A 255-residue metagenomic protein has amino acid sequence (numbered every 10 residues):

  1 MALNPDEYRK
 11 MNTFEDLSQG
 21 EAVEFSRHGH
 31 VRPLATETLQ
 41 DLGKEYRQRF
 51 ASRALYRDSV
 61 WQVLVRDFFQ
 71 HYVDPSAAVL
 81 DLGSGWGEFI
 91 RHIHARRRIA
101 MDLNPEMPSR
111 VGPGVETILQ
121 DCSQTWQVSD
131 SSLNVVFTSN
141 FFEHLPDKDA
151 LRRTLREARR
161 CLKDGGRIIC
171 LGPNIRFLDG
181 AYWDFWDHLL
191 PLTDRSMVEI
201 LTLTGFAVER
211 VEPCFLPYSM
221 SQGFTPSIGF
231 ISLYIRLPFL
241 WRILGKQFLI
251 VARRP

Functional and structural regions predicted by a protein language model:
A2-S131, V135-S139, L151, L155: Conserved N-terminal segment of class I S-adenosyl-L-methionine
L3, E199, R210-P255: A C-terminal cap/extension of S-adenosyl-L-methionine-dependent methyltransferases that defines the acceptor-substrate
D74, L145-P146, L162-D164: Helix-to-beta-strand junctions that scaffold the AdoMet/dcAdoMet cofactor pocket in Class I SAM-dependent enzymes
N140-H144: Short catalytic micro-motifs in class I SAM-dependent methyltransferases
R152-D164: A short glycine-rich, Lys/Arg-flanked "PGG" loop and its adjoining helix->strand segment in the class I
G165-G172: Conserved beta-strand signature within the Rossmann-like core of class I S-adenosyl-L-methionine
P173-L178, P191, F215-P217: Short "lid" loop at the C-terminus of a central beta-strand within the Rossmann-like core of SAM-dependent
A181-E199: Acceptor-substrate binding/catalytic loop of class I
